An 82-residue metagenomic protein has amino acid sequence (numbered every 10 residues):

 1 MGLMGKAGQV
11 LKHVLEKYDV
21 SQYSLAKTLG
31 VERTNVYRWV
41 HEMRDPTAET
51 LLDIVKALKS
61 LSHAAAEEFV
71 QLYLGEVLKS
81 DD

Functional and structural regions predicted by a protein language model:
M1, A64-D82: Short, charged recognition helix plus adjacent turn of helix-turn-helix-like nucleic-acid-binding domains
M1-V20, S24, T28, V55: A short, Lys/Arg-rich alpha-helix, primarily the initiator
E16, H41-R44, K59: Alpha-solenoid HEAT/Armadillo repeat architecture
V31-P46: Recognition helix of helix-turn-helix/homeodomain-like DNA-binding domains that insert into the DNA major groove
A48-E67: DNA major-groove recognition helix of helix-turn-helix/homeodomain DNA-binding modules
